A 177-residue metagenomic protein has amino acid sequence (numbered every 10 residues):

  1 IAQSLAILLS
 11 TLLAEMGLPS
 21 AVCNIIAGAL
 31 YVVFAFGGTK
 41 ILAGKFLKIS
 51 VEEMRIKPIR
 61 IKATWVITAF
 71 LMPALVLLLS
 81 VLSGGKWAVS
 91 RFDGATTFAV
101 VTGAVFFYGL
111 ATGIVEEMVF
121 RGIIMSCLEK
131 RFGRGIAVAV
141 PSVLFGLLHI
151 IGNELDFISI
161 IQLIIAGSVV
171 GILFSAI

Functional and structural regions predicted by a protein language model:
I1-G113: Specific transmembrane helices
A2, I114-E116, F120, L148: Residue-level micro-sites within transmembrane alpha helices that shape and flank functional polar/acidic positions
K40, V81, G122, S126 (+1 more regions): Transmembrane alpha-helix boundary and packing residues in multipass membrane permease domains and related
G109, G113, R134-I150, S168: Small-polar-interrupted transmembrane alpha-helices in polytopic inner-membrane proteins
V115-V140, F157, A176: Membrane-interface helix/loop boundary segments of multi-pass membrane proteins
S142, I160-I177: Functionally important transmembrane alpha-helices
I151-L163: Interfacial helix-loop-helix junctions of multi-pass membrane proteins
